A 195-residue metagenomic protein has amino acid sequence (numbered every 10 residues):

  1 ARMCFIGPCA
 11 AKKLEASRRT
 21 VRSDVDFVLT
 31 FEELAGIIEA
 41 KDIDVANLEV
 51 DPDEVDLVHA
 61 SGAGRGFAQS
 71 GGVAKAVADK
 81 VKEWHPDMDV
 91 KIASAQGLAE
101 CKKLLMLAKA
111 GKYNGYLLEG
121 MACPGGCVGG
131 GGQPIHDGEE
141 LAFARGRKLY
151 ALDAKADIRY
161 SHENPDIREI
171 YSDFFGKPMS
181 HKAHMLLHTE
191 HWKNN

Functional and structural regions predicted by a protein language model:
A1-N195: Iron-sulfur-associated redox domains of electron-transfer enzymes in respiratory and anaerobic energy metabolism
